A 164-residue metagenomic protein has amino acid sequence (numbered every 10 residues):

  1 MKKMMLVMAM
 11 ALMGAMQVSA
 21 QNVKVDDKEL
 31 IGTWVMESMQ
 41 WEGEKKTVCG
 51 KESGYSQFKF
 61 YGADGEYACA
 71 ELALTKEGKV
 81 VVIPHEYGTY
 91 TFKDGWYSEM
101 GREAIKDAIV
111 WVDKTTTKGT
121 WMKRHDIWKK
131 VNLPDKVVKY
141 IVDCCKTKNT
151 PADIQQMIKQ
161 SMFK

Functional and structural regions predicted by a protein language model:
M1-M4, A20-Q21: Positively charged n-region of N-terminal signal peptides that target proteins for export
M4-G14: Sec-dependent N-terminal signal peptides
Q21-H85, W96-K164: Lipid interaction determinants
G88-Y90: Extracellular/luminal ectodomains and secreted, surface-exposed scaffolds of diverse proteins
